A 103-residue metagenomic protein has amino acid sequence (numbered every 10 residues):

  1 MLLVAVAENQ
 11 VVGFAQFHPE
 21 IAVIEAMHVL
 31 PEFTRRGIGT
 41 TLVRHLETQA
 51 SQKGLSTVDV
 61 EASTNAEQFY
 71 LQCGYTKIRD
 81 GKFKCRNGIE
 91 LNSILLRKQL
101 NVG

Functional and structural regions predicted by a protein language model:
M1-A26, L30-E32, V43, Q99-L100: Acetyl-CoA-dependent GNAT
V11, K77-R79: Residue-level detector of beta-propeller blades
F14-A15, I21, E67, G81 (+1 more regions): A short, glycine- and basic residue-enriched loop/turn that sits immediately adjacent to a domain's principal
L30-R36, T48: Active-site acidic-Proline motif in GNAT/NAT acetyltransferases
F33, F69-Y70, Y75: Conserved hydrophobic/aromatic "anchor" residues that stabilize well-ordered secondary structure elements
T41-T57: Conserved acyl-CoA
L42, A66-F69: Conserved short alpha-helix immediately C-terminal to the canonical SAM/SAH-binding motif I of Rossmann-like
S56, V60-N65, C73, F83-G103: C-terminal "cap" of GNAT-fold acetyltransferases
